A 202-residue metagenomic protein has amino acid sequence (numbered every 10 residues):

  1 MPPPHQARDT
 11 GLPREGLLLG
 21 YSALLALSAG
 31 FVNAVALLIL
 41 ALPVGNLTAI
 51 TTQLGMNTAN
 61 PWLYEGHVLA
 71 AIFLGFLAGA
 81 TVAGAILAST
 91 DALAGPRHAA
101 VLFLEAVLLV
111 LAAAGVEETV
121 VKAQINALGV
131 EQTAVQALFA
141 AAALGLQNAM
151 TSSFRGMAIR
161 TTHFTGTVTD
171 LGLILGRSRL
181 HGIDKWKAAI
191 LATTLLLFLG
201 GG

Functional and structural regions predicted by a protein language model:
P2-G202: Alpha-helical transmembrane segments of multi-pass membrane proteins
